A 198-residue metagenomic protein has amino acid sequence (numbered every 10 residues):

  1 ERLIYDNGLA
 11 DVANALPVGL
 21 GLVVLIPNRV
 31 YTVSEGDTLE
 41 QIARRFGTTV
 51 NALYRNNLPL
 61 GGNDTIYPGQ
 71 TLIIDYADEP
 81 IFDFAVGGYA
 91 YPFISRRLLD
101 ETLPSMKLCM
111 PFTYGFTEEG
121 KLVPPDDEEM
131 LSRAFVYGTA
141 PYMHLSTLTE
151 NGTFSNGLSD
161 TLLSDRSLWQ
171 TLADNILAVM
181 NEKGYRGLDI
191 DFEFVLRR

Functional and structural regions predicted by a protein language model:
E1, L20-T49, Q70: Primarily a LysM-type cell-wall glycan-binding module
E1-L22: Acidic (E/D-rich), amphipathic helical modules within compact regulatory domains
G8, P27, G36, L58 (+7 more regions): Solvent-exposed coil/turn segments that connect beta secondary-structure elements in extracytoplasmic/periplasmic
N14-V18, S34, G61-Y67: Residue-level recognition of short, solvent-exposed, well-ordered loop/turn junctions that link secondary-structure
N28-Y31, I73-L99: Boundary/entry segment of secreted carbohydrate-active catalytic domains
P80-G87, Y91, L103, T117-R198: Chitinase-like catalytic core of GlcNAc-active glycosidases
F93-R96, T102-E118: Long, low-complexity intrinsically disordered regions
